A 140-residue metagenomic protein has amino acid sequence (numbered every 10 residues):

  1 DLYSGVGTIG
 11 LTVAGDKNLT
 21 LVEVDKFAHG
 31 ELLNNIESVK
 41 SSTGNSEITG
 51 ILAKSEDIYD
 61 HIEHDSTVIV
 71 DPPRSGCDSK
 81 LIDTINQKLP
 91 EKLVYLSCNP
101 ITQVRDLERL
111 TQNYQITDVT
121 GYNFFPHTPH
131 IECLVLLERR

Functional and structural regions predicted by a protein language model:
D1-R140: Rossmann-like S-adenosyl-L-methionine
